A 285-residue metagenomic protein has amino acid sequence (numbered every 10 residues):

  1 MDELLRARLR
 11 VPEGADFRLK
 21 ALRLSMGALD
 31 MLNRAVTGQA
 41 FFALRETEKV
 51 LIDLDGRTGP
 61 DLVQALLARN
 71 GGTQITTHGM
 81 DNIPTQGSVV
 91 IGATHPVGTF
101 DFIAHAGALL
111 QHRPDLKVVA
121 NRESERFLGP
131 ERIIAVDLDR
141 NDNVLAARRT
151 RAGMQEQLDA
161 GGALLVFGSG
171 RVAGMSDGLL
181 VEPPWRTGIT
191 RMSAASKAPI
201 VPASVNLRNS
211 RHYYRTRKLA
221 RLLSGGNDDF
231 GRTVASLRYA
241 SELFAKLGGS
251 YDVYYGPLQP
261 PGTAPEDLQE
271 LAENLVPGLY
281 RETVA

Functional and structural regions predicted by a protein language model:
M1-V89, F102-A104, Q111-R113, E131 (+2 more regions): Membrane-anchoring hydrophobic helices of lipid-metabolizing enzymes
L22, I52-P60, H95, T99 (+2 more regions): Generic detection of long, well-ordered alpha-helical segments
G27, M31, D61-A65, G153 (+3 more regions): Exposed alpha-helical structural elements
L62-V63, H105, I189, A272: Generic structural signal for hydrophobic residues
L66-N70, L109, L158, A272-T283: Hydrophobic, Leu/Ile/Phe/Ala-enriched alpha-helical segments that form helix-helix packing faces
N70-Q259: Soluble catalytic domains of membrane acyltransferases
G178, P261-A285: C-terminal/domain-terminus segments
